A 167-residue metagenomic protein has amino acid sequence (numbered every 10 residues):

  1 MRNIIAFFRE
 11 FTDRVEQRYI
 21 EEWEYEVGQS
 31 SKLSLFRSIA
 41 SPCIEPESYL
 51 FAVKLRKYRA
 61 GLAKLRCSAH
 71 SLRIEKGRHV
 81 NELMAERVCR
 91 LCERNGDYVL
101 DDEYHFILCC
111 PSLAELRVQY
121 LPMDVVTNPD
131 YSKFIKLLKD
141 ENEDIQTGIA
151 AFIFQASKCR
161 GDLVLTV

Functional and structural regions predicted by a protein language model:
R2-A6, E10, R14-Q17, E22-V167: Family-specific functional microsites
